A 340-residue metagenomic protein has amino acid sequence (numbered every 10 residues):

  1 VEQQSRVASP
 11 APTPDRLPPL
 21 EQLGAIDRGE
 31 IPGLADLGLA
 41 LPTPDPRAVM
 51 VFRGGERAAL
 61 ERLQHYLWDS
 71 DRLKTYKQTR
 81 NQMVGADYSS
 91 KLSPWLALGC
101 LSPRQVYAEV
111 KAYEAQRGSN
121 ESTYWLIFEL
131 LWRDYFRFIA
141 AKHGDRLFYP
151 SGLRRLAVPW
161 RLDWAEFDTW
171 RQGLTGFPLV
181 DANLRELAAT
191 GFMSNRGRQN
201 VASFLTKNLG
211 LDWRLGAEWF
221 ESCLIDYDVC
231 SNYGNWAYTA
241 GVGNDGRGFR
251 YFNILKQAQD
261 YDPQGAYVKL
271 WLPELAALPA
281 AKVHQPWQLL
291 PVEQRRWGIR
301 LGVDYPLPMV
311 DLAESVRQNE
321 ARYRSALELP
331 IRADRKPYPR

Functional and structural regions predicted by a protein language model:
V1-G152, A266-R340: Glycine/tryptophan-enriched, flexible segments
G85-A280: Active-site-proximal binding-pocket segments
